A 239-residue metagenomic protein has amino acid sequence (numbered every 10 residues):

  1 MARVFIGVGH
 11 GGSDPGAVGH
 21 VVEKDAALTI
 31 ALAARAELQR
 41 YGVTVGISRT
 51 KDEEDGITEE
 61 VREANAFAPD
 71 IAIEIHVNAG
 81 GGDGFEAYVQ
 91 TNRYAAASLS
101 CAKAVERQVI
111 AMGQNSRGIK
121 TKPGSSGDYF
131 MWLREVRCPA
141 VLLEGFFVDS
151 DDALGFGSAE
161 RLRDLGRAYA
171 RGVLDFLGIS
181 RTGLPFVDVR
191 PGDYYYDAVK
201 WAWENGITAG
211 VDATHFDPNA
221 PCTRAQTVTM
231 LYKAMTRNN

Functional and structural regions predicted by a protein language model:
A2-G19, I73, A153, V211: Catalytic-core environment of secreted peptidases
A2-V4, D25-G183: Active-site-proximal helix/loop segments of hydrolytic enzymes
F5-H10, D14, G82, A170 (+2 more regions): Short glycine/serine/threonine-biased micro-segments
G7, D14, E23, E144 (+1 more regions): Acidic active-site catalytic centers that drive phospho-/nucleotidyl reactions and related ester hydrolyses
G7, Y88, E144, V187-R190 (+1 more regions): Residue-level detector of conserved, well-ordered beta-strand and adjacent loop positions that form binding/recognition
P15-T29: Glycine- and acidic-residue-enriched helix-capping/strand-helix junction motifs
G16, E53, Q90, P191 (+1 more regions): Generic anion/oxyanion-binding catalytic loop in active/binding sites
L184-P185, R190-T208, D212-N239: Short, solvent-exposed alpha-helical surface patches in non-cytosolic proteins
